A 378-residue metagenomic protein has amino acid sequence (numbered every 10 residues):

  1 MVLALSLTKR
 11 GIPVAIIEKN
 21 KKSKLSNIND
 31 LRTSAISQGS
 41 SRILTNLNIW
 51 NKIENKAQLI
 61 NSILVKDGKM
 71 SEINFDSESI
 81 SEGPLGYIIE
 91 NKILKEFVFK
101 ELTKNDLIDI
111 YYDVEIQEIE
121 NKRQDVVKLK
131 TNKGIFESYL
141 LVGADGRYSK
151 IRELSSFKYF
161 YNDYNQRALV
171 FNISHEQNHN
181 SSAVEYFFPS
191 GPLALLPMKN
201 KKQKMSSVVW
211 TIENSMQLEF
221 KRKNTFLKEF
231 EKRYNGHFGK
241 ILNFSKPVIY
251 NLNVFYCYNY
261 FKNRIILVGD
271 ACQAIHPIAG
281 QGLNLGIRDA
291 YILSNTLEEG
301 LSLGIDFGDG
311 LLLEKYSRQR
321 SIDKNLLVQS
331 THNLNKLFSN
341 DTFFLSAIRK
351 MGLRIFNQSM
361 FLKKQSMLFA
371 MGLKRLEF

Functional and structural regions predicted by a protein language model:
L5-R32: Glycine-rich FAD pyrophosphate-binding loop
D30-N55: N-terminal glycine-rich dinucleotide-binding loop that anchors FAD/FMN and/or NAD(P) in oxidoreductases
A35-Q38, S79-K100, S215-N224, Y256 (+1 more regions): Short beta-strand to alpha-helix junction loop
G39, N48, Y148-A183, I212-M216 (+1 more regions): Central beta-strand plus flanking loop segment that forms part of the substrate or channel wall within the catalytic
R42-N46, A57-L154, N162-R167: Conserved N-terminal helical subregion
P189-Y250: Conserved FAD/dinucleotide-binding core of flavoprotein oxidoreductases
Y250-V268, N325-L326, K336-S346: FAD-binding beta-loop-beta segment adjacent to the flavin cofactor pocket
N295-F378: C-terminal helical "tail/cap" subdomain of flavin- and related membrane-associated enzymes
